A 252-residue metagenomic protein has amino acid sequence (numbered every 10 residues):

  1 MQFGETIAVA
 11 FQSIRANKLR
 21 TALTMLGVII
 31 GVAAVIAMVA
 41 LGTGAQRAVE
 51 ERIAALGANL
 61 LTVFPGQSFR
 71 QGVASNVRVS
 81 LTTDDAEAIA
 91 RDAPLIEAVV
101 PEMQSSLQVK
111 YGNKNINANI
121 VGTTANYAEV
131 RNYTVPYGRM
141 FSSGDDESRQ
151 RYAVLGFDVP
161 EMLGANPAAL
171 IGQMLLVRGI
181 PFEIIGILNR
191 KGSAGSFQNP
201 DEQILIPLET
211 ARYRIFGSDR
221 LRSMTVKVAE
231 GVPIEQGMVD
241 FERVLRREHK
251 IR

Functional and structural regions predicted by a protein language model:
M1-I30: N-terminal Sec/SRP start-transfer signal
T6, A10, T24, A48-V49 (+4 more regions): Hydrophobic alpha-helical segments typical of transmembrane helices and their membrane-interface/capping positions
A10-S13, V28, G44, A48 (+5 more regions): Amphipathic alpha-helical segments that mediate coupling or scaffolding at interfaces
L23-G27, A40, G179: Residue-level recognition of transmembrane alpha-helices in multi-pass small-molecule transporters/permeases
I29, V35, S223-K227: Short aromatic/hydrophobic contact patches that present stacked aromatics for nucleic-acid/ligand binding
G31-G42, Q46: Alpha-helical transmembrane segments
G42-N119, T123-N132, S143-G144, E161-M162 (+2 more regions): Hydrophobic, regular-secondary-structure patches
N126-F141, D145, R149-I251: Mid-to-C-terminal secondary-structure elements that act as membrane-proximal/extracytoplasmic interface segments
